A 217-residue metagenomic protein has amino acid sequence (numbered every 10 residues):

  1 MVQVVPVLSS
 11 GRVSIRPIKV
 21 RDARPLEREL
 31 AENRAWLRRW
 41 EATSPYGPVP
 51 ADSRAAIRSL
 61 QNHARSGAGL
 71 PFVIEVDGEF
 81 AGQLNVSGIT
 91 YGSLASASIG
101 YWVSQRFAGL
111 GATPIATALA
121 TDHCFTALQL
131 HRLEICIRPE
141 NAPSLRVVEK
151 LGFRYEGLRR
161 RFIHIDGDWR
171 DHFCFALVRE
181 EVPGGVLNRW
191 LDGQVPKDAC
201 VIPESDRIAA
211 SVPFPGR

Functional and structural regions predicted by a protein language model:
M1-P25, E29-W36, P71-R217: Acyl-donor (CoA/ACP) binding surface of acyl/acetyltransferases
R38-R58: Conserved GNAT-fold acetyl-CoA-binding loop/helix
Y46-G47, G67-A68, E75: Short gly/ser-rich anion-binding loops that grip negatively charged ligand groups
N62-G67, F153: Short loop/turn motifs at secondary-structure junctions and domain boundaries
